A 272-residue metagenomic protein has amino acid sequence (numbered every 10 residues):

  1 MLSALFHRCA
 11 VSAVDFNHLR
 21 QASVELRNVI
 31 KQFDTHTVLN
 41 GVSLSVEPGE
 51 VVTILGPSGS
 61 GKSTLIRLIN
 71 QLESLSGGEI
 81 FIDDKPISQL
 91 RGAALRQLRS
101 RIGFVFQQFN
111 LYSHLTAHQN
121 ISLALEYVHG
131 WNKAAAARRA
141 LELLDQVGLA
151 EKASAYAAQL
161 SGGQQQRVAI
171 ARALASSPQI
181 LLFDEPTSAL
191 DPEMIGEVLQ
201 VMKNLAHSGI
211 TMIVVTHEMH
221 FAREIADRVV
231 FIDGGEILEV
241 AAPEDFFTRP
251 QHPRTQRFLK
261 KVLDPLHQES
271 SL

Functional and structural regions predicted by a protein language model:
M1-I30, L266-L272: ABC-family P-loop ATPase nucleotide-binding domain
R8-S12, G61, W131, D227 (+2 more regions): N-terminal processing/targeting junctions
L19-P243: ABC family nucleotide-binding domain
V240, E244-L272: C-terminal boundary and immediately downstream tail of ABC-type ATPase nucleotide-binding domains
